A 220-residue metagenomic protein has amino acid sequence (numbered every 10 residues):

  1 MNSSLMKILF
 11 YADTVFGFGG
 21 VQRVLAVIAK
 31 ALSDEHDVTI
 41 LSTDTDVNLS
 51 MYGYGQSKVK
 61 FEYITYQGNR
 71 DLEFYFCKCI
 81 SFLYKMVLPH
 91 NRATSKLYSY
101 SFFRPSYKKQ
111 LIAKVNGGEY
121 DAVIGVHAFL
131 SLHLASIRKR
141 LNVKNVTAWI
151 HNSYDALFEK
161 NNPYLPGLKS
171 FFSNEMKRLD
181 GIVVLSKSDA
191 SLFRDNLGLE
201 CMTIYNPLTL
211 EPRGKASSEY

Functional and structural regions predicted by a protein language model:
A12-F18, E35-L97, D189-L192: N-terminal strand-loop element at the rim of the active site of nucleotide-sugar-dependent glycosyltransferases
D13, Y66, H127-A128, I150-Y154 (+1 more regions): Histidine-centered beta-alpha loop that forms part of the nucleotide-sugar donor binding/catalytic region in diverse
S99-K109, A122-V143: An aromatic- and histidine-rich active-site surface loop
K109-G117, P163-I182: Membrane-proximal helix-turn-helix segments that form the acceptor-binding/catalytic region of lipid-linked
V123-I124, K177-K187: A short beta-strand/loop micro-motif in the catalytic core of glycosyltransferases that engages the nucleotide-sugar
F129-L132, N145-Y164, G181: A short, histidine- and acid-enriched strand-loop-helix "catalytic/donor-clamping" loop that lines the nucleotide-sugar
S188, P207: Carbohydrate-associated surface elements
R213-Y220: A short helix/loop element that forms part of the nucleotide-sugar donor recognition site in Leloir-type
